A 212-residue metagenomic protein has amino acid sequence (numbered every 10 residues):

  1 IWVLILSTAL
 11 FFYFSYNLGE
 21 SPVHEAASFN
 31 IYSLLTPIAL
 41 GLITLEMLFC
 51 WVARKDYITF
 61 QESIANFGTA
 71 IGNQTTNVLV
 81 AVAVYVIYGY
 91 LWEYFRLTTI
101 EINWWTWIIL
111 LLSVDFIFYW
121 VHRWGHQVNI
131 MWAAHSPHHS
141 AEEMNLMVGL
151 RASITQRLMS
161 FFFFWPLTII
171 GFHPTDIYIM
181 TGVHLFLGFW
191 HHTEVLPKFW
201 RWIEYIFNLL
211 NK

Functional and structural regions predicted by a protein language model:
I1-L6, S28-Y32: N-terminal membrane topogenic signal
W2-S15, L40-T44, Y85-V86: Hydrophobic core of alpha-helical transmembrane segments in multi-pass integral membrane proteins
F14-N30, W92-F95: Short, hydrophobic transmembrane alpha-helix segments
L18-P22, L45-I64: Membrane-interface helix-loop junction between the first two transmembrane segments
H24-S28, Y57-F60, T98-N103, P137-H138: Helix-boundary and loop/linker segments of multi-pass membrane transporters
A27-L35, E62, N66, N103-W107 (+1 more regions): Residue-level signature of transmembrane alpha-helical entry/exit and packing/kink sites in multi-pass membrane
I38-C50, Y85, L111-I117: Central hydrophobic cores of alpha-helical transmembrane segments in multi-pass inner-membrane proteins across all
G68-A83, R96, I100-K212: Membrane-embedded catalytic scaffold of the fatty acid hydroxylase/desaturase
